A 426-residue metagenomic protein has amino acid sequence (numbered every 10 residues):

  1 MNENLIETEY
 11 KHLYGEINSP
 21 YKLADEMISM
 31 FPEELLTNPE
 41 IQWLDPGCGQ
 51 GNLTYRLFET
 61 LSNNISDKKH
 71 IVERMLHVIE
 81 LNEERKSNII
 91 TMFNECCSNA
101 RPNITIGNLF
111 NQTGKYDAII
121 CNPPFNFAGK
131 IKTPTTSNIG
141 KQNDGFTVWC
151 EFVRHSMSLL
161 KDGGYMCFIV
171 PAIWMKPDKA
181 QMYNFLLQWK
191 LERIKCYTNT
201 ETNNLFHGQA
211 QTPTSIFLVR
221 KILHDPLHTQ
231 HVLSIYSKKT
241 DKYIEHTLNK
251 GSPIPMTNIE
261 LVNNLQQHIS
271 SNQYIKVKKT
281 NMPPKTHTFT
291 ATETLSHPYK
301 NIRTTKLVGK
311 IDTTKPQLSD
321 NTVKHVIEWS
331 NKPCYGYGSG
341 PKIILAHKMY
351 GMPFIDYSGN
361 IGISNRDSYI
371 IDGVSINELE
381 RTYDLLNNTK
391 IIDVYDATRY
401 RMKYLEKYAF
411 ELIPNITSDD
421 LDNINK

Functional and structural regions predicted by a protein language model:
M1-H70, R74-C96, N108, P123 (+1 more regions): Class I S-adenosyl-L-methionine
N52, L81-N88, N143-T202, T382: Conserved Class I SAM-dependent methyltransferase catalytic core
T105-N111: Conserved SAM/SAH-binding loop
Q112-I119: A short acidic, Gly/Pro-enriched loop at the edge of an enzyme's catalytic core that lines a small-molecule cofactor
I119-N126, I169: Amphipathic alpha-helical repeat scaffolds
N126-G145: Mobile active-site "lid"/loop adjacent to the S-adenosyl-L-methionine
Q209-A291: Flexible, glycine-/basic-rich loop-and-beta segments that form/coincide with the SAM-dependent methyltransferase
N263, Q267-K426: Polybasic, glycine- and aromatic-enriched phosphate-binding surface used to engage nucleic acids
